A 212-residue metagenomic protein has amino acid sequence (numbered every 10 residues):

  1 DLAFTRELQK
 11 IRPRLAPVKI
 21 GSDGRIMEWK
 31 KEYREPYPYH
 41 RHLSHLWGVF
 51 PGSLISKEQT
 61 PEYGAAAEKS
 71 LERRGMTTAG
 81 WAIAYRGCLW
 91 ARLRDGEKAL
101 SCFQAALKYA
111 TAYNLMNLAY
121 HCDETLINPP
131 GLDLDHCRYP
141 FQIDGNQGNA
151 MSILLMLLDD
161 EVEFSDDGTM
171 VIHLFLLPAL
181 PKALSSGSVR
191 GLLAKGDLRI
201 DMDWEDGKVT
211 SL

Functional and structural regions predicted by a protein language model:
D1, W47-Q59, Y85-R94, S152-E163: Well-ordered alpha-helical scaffold segments within catalytic/enzyme domains
D1-G80, S101-A119: Extended glycan-interaction surfaces of carbohydrate-active proteins
D1-T5, G96, I143: Generic detection of long, well-ordered alpha-helical segments
H42-W47, T78-A84, R94, F141-G148: Aromatic- and histidine-enriched alpha-helix N-cap/loop-to-helix transition segments that scaffold the rims
E97-L212: Non-catalytic C-terminal accessory modules of carbohydrate-active enzymes
